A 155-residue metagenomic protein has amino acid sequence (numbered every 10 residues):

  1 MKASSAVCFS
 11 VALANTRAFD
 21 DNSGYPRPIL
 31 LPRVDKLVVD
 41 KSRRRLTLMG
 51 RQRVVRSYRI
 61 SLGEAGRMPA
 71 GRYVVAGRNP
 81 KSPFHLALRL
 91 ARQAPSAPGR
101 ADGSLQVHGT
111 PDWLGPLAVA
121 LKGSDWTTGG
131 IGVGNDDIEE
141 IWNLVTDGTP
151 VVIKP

Functional and structural regions predicted by a protein language model:
M1-A6, A14: N-terminal export leaders
A3, D40-S42, A91-A94: Short, flexible beta-strand-to-coil junctions
T16-A65, P155: Intrinsically disordered, low-complexity, Pro/Ser/Thr/Asn/Gly/Ala-rich spacer/linker segments adjacent to signal
P26-I29, R67-P69, N79-P155: Exported/periplasmic cell-wall-interacting domains
K36-V38, R45-T47, Y58-R59, V74 (+4 more regions): Soluble periplasmic/extracytoplasmic beta-strand elements of cell-envelope proteins
V54-S57, A70-R72, D102: Short, mixed charged/polar active-site loops that provide acid/base catalysis or chelate metal/phosphate cofactors
